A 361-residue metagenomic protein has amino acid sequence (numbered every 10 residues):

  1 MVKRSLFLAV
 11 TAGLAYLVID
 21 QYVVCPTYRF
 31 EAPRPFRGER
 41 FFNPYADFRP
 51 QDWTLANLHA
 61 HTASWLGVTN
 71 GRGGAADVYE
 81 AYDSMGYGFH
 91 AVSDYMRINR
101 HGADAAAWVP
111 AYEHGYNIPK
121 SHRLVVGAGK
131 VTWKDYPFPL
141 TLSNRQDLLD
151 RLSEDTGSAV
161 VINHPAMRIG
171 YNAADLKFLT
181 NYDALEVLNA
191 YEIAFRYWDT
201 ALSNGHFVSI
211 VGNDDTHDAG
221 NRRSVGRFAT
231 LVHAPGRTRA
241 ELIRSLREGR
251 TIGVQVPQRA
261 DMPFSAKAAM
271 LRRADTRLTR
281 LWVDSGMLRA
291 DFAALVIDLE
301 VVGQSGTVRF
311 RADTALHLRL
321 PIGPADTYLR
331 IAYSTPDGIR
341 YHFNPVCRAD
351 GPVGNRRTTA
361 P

Functional and structural regions predicted by a protein language model:
M1-R49, W65, D218-P361: C-terminal functional module detector
Y22, Y28-P165, F178-T180, L188-D199 (+3 more regions): A metal-dependent hydrolase metal-coordination microenvironment
A105, G170-Y182, A219-A229: Substrate-binding cleft/loops of secretory-pathway carbohydrate-active enzymes
M167-Y171, E192-I193, A315-L316: Short acidic loop-to-helix transition motifs that present clustered carboxylates
D175-I193, A229-E241: Structural recognition of alpha->loop->beta junctions
A201-V208, G212: Glycoside hydrolase catalytic-domain groove-lining segments
